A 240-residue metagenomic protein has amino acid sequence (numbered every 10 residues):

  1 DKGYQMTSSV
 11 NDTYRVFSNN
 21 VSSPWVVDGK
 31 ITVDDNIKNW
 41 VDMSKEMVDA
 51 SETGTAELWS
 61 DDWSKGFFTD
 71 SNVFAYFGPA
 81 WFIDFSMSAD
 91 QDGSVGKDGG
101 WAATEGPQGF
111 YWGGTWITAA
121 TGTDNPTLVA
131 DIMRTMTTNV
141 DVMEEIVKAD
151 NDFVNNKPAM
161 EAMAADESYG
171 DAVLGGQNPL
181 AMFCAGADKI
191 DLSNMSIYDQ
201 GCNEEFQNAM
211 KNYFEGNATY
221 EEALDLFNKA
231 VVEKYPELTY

Functional and structural regions predicted by a protein language model:
D1-I31, V73-A75: Extracytoplasmic/periplasmic solute-binding protein
D1-S9, N139-D150, E233-Y240: Bilobed periplasmic-binding protein-like "clamshell/Venus-flytrap" ligand-binding domains
V10-N11, D61, F77-S86: Beta->alpha turn/N-cap motifs
G29-L58: Glycine-centered hinge/linker elements that transmit conformational signals in sensory and ligand-binding systems
A56-T69: Short helix-initiation/N-cap motifs at beta->coil->alpha
T69-P79: Alpha-to-beta junction loops
D90-P158, N208: Extracytoplasmic/periplasmic substrate-recognition and gating elements
V147-N208, N212, L238-Y240: Long, aromatic- and glycine/proline-rich binding clefts that accommodate carbohydrate-like moieties
